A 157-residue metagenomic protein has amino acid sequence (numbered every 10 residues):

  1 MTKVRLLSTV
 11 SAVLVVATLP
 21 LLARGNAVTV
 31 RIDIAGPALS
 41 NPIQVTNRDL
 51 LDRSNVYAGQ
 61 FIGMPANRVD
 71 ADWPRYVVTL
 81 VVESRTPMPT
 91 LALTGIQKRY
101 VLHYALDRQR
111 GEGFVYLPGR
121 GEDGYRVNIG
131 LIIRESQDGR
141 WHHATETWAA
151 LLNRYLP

Functional and structural regions predicted by a protein language model:
M1-S11: Bacterial N-terminal signal peptides that target proteins for export
T9-P20: Bacterial N-terminal signal peptides
A23-P157: Function-determining sites in protein domains
